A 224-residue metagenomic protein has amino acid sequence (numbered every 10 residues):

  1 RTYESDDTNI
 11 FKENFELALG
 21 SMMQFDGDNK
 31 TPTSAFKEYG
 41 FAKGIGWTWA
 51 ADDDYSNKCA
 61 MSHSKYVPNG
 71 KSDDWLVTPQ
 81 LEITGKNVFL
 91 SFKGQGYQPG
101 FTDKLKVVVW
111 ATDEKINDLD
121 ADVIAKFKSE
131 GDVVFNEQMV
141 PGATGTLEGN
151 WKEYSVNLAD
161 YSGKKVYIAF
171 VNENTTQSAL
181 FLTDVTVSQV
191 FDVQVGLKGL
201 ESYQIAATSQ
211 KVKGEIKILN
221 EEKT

Functional and structural regions predicted by a protein language model:
D6-Y66: Extracellular glycan-recognition surfaces and repeat-rich motifs
F11, V88-L90, Q210-G214: Structural beta-strand segments of beta-rich domains
F15, L76-P99, L105-V109, K164-N174 (+1 more regions): Extracellular beta-strand-rich recognition modules
N69-W75, T102, G149-N150, E173-V190: Extracellular carbohydrate recognition
L119-Y161: Extracellular carbohydrate recognition and processing domains and analogous Trp-centered ligand-binding platforms
D192-L200: Proline-enriched interdomain boundary motifs that mark the N-terminal boundary and often initiate the first structured
Y203-K211: Short, solvent-exposed loop/linker segments at the N-terminal edge of repeated beta-sheet extracellular domains
A206, K217-K223: Asparagine-centered strand-capping/turn motif at beta-strand->loop junctions
